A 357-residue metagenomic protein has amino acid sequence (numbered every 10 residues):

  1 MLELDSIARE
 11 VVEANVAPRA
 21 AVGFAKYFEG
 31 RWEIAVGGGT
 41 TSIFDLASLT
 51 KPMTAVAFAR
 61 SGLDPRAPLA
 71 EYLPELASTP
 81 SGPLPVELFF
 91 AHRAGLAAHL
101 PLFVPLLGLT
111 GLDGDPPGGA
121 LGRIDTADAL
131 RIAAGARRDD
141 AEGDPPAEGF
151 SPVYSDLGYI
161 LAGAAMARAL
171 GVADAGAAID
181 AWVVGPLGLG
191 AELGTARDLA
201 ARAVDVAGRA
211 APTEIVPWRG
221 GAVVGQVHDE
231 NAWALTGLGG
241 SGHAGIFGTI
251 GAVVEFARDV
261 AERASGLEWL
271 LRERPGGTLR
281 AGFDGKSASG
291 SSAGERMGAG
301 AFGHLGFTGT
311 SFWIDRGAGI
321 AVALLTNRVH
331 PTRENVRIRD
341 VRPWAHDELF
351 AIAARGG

Functional and structural regions predicted by a protein language model:
I7-L46, V56-A57, P65-A67, D284 (+2 more regions): A short, well-structured edge-of-sheet supersecondary motif
T50-T54: Active/ligand-binding-proximal structured segments within catalytic/core domains that scaffold catalytic residues
P65-P80, P186-L187: Short, glycine/proline-biased beta-turn/loop segments that scaffold the active-site neighborhood
T79-G300: Short, surface-exposed loop or secondary-structure junction motifs that flank catalytic or metal-binding residues
G239-I246, A299-W313, T326-R333: Glycine-rich phosphate/pyrophosphate-binding beta-alpha loops
E262-P275, S291, T332-G357: Short, gly/Ser/Thr-rich active-site loops of penicillin-recognizing serine hydrolases
